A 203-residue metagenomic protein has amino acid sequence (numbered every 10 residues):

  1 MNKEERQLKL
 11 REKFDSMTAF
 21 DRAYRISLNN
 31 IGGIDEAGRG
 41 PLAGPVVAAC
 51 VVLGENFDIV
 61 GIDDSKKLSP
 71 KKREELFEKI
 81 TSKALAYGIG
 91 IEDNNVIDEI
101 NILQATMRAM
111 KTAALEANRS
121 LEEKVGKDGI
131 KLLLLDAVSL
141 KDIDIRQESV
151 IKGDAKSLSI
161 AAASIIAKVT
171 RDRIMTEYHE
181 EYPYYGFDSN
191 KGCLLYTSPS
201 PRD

Functional and structural regions predicted by a protein language model:
M1-G32, E36-L195, P199-R202: RNase H-like, Mg2+-dependent phosphodiesterase core, and more generally RNA phosphate-backbone-engaging helix-loop
